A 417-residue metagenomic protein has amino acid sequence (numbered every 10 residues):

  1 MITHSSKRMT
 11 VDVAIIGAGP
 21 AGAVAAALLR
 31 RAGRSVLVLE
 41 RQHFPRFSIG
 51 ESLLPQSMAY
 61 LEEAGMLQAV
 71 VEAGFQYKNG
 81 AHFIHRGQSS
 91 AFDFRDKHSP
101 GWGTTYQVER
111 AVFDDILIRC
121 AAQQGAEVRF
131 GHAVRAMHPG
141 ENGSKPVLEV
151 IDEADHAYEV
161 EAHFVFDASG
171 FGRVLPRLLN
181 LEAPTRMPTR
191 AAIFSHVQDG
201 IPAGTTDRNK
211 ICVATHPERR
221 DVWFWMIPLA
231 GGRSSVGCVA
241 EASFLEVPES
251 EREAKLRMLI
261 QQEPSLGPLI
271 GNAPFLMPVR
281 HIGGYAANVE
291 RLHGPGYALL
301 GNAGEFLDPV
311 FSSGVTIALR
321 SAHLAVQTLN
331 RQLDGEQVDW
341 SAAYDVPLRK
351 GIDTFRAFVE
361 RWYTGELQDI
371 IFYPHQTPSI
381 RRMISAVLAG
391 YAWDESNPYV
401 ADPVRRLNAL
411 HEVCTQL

Functional and structural regions predicted by a protein language model:
K7-G19: Beta1/beta-strand and adjacent pyrophosphate-binding region of the FAD-binding site in flavoprotein oxidoreductases
G22-A23: N-terminal Rossmann-fold NAD(P) dinucleotide-binding loop
R30-I49: Glycine-rich FAD pyrophosphate-binding loop
S48-G87: N-terminal FAD cofactor-binding segment of flavoenzymes
H98-R119, E246-E251: Short beta-strand to alpha-helix junction loop
C120-L266: Predominantly flavin-linked oxidoreductase catalytic cores and closely associated redox partners
F244-T328, D334, V338-D345: FAD/FMN-dependent oxidoreductases across multiple families
Q327-L417: C-terminal helical "tail/cap" subdomain of flavin- and related membrane-associated enzymes
